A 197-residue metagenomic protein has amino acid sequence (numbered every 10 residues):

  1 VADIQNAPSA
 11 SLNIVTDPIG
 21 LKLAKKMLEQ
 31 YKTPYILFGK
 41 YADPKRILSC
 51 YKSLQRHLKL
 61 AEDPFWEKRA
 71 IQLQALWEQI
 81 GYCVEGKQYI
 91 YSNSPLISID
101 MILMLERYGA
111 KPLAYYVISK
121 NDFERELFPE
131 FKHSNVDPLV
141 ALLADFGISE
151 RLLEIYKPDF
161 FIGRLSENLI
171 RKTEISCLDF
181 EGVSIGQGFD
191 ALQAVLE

Functional and structural regions predicted by a protein language model:
V1-E197: An N-terminal assembly and electron-transfer interface module characteristic of large anaerobic redox and radical
